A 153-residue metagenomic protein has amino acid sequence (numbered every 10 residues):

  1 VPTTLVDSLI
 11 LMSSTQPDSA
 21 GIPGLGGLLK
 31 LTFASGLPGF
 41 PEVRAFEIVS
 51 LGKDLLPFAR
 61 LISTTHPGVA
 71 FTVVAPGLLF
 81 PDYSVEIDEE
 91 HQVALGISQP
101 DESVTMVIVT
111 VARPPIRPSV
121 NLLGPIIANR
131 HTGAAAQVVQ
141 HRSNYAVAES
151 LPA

Functional and structural regions predicted by a protein language model:
L5-D82, P100-A153: Long, compositionally biased stretches
E86: Short aromatic/basic micro-patch
E89-Q99: Short active-site loop/helix that positions an aromatic residue
